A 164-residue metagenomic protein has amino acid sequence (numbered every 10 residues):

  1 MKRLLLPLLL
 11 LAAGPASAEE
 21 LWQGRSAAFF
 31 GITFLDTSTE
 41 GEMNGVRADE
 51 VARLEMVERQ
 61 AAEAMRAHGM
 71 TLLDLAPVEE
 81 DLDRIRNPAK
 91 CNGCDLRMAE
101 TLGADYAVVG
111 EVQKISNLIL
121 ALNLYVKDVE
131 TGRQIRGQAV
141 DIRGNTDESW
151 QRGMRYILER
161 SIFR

Functional and structural regions predicted by a protein language model:
L4-A13: Sec-dependent N-terminal signal peptides
S17-M70, S161-R164: A structural "domain/chain start" motif
F30-I32, L75-A76, E111-V112: Active-site-proximal beta-strand/loop segments in catalytic clefts of secreted hydrolases
T39-G41, I85-R86, L120: Short, well-ordered secondary-structure micro-motifs
L54, E58, A62, D95-L96 (+1 more regions): Extracytoplasmic/secreted envelope proteins and their assembly/folding machinery, especially bacterial periplasmic
R66-V109: Short, solvent-exposed, polar/charged sequence segments at loop or secondary-structure edges
D105-T146, W150, I157-L158: Amphipathic beta-strand/beta-sheet edge segments enriched in Tyr/Trp
